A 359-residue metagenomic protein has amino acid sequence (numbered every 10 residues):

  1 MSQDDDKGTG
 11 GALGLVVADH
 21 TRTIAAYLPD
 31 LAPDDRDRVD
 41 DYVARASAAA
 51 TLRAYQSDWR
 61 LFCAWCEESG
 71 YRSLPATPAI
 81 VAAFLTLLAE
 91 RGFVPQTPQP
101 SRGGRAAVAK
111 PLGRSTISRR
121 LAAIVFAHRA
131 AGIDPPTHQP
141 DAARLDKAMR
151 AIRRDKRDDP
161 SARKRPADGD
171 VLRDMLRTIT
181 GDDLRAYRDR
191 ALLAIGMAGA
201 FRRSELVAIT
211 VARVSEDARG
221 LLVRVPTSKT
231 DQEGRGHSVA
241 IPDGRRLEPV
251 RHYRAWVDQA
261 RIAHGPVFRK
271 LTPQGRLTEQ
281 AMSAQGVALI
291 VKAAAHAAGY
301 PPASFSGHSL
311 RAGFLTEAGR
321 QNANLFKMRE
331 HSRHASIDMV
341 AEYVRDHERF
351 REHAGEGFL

Functional and structural regions predicted by a protein language model:
M1-L359: Extended, non-catalytic subsegments within catalytic or DNA/protein-binding/adaptor domains
